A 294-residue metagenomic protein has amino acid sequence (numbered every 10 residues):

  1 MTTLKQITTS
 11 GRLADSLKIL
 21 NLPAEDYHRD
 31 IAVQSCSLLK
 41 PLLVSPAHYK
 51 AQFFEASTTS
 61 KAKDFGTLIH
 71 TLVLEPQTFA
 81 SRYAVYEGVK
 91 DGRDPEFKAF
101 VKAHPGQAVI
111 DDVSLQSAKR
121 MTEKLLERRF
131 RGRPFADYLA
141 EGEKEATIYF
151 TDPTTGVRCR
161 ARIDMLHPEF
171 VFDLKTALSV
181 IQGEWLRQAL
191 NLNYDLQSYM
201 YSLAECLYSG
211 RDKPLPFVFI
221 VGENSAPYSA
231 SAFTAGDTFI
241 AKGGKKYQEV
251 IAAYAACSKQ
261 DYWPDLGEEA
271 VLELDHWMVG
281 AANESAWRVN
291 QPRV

Functional and structural regions predicted by a protein language model:
T2-R160, E268, Q291: Metal-dependent nuclease catalytic cores that hydrolyze phosphodiester bonds in DNA/RNA, characterized by
T3-S10, D195, M200-V294: Metal-dependent nuclease catalytic regions and adjoining charged, substrate-binding loops involved in nucleic-acid end
R12-A32, I69-T71, D152-T155, S179 (+4 more regions): Aromatic-enriched hydrophobic runs in primary sequence
Q34-S35, Q107-D112, E127-R131, V180-Q182 (+3 more regions): General structural signal for secondary-structure boundaries
K40, Q52, R82-E87, G92 (+10 more regions): Generic detector of ordered, mature protein regions
S45, S60, D94, H167 (+3 more regions): Alpha-helix initiation/capping motif
L139-E141, E145-K245: Mg2+/Mn2+-dependent nuclease catalytic core
